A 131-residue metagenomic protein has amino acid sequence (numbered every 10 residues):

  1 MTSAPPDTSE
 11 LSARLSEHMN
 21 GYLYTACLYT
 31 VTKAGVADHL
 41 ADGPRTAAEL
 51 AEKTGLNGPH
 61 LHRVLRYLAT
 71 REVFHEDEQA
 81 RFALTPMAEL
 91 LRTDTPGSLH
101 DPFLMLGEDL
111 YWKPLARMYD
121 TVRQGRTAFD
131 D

Functional and structural regions predicted by a protein language model:
T2-G55, P59-D131: Conserved Class I S-adenosyl-L-methionine-dependent methyltransferase catalytic core
